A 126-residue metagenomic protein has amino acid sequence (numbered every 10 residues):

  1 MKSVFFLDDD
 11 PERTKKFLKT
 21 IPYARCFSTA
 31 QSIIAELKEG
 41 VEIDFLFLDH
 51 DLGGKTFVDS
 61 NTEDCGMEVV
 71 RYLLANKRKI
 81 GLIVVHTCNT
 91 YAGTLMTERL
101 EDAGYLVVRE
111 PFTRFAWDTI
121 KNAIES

Functional and structural regions predicted by a protein language model:
M1-S126: Catalytic phosphate/metal-binding cores of nucleic-acid and nucleotide-processing enzymes, i.e., regions that mediate
